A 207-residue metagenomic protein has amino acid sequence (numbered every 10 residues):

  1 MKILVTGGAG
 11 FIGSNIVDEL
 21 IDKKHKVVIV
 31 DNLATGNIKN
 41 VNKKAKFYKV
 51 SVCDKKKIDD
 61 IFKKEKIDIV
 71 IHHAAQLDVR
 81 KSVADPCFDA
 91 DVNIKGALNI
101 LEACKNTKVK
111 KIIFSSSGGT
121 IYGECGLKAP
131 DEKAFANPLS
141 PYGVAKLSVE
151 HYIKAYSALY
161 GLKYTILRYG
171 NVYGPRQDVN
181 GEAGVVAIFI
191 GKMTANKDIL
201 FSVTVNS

Functional and structural regions predicted by a protein language model:
M1-V172: N-terminal Rossmann-like NAD(P)+-binding domain of SDR-like oxidoreductases, especially those catalyzing
G126-K128, K154-S207: NAD(P)-dependent short-chain dehydrogenase/reductase
